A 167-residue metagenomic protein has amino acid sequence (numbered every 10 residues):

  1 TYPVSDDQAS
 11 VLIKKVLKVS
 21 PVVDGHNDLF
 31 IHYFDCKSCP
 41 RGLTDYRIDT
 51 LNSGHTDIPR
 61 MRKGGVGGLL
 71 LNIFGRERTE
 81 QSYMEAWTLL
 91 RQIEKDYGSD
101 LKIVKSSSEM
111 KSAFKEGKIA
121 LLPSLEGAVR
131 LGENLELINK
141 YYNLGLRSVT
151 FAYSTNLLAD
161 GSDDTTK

Functional and structural regions predicted by a protein language model:
T1-T166: N-terminal hydrophobic targeting/anchoring segments and the immediately downstream early-domain regions of hydrolases
